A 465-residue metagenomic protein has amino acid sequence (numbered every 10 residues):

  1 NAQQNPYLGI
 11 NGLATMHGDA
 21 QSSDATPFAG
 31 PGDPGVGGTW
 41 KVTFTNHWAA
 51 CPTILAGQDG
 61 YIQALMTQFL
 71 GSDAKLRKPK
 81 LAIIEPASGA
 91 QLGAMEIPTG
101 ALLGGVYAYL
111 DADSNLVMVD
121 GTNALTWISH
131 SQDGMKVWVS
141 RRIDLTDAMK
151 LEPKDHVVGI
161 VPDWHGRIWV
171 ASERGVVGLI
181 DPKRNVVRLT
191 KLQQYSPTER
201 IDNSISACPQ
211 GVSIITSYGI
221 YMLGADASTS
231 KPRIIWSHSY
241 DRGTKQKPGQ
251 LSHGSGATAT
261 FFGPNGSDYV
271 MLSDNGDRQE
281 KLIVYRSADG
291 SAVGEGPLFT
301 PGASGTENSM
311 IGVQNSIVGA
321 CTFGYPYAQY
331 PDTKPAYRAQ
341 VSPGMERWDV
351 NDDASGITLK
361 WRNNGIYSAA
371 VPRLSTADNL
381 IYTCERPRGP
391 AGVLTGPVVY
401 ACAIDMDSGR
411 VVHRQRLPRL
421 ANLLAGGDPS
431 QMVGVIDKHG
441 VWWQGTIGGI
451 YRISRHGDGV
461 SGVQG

Functional and structural regions predicted by a protein language model:
N1-I97, G105, A112-N115, G449 (+1 more regions): Sequence/structural signature of beta-propeller modules and their immediately flanking N-terminal secretory/stalk
N46-A56, P98-D113, D147-V161, H165 (+6 more regions): Repeated scaffold domains used in trafficking and secretory/extracellular systems, primarily beta-propellers
Y61-L65, N115-V119, R167-A171, G211-I214 (+4 more regions): Conserved beta-propeller blade signature
M66-T67, S267-D274, E307-A421: Loop/turn-rich, solvent-exposed surfaces of beta-rich toroidal or solenoidal domains
K80-E85, S131, G219-D226, E280-G290 (+2 more regions): Beta-propeller blade signature
E96-G104, T122-A124, S129-H165, A171-R174 (+2 more regions): Asp-box/WD-like beta-propeller blade repeats and closely related beta-sheet repeat scaffolds
S206-T306, I311-G312: Long, internal scaffold/assembly segments composed of regular secondary structure
L423-G465: Blade-level signature of beta-propeller repeat domains, shared across WD40, Kelch, NHL, RCC1 and BNR/Asp-box propellers
